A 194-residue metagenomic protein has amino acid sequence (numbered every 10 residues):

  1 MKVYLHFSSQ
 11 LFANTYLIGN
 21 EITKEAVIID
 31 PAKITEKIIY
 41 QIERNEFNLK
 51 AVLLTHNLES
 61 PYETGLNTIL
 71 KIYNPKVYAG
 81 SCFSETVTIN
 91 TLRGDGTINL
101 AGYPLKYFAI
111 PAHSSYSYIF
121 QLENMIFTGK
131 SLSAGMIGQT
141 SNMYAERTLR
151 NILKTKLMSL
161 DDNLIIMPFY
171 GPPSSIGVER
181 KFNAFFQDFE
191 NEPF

Functional and structural regions predicted by a protein language model:
M1-N45, Y118-G129: Conserved beta-strand hairpin/beta-sheet module of binuclear metal-dependent hydrolase folds, prominently
F7-S8, G19, N67-I69, I89-N90 (+4 more regions): Short secondary-structure boundary/capping segments
S9, F83, D95, P111-H113 (+2 more regions): Short, solvent-exposed coil/turn elements at secondary-structure transition points
F12, T23-A26, K33-K106, A184-D188: Active-site HxH/HxHxD metal-binding segment of metal-dependent hydrolases
N14-Y16, T88, I176-V178: Short, solvent-exposed polar/charged micro-motifs at secondary-structure junctions
I28-I29, K50-L58, K76-S81, A109-A112 (+3 more regions): Active-site neighborhood of phospho(di)ester-bond hydrolases with catalytic His/Asp-centered motifs
R93-Q121, G138: Internal catalytic-core helix/loop-beta-alpha segment that presents or stabilizes conserved functional determinants
S114-F194: Metallo-beta-lactamase
